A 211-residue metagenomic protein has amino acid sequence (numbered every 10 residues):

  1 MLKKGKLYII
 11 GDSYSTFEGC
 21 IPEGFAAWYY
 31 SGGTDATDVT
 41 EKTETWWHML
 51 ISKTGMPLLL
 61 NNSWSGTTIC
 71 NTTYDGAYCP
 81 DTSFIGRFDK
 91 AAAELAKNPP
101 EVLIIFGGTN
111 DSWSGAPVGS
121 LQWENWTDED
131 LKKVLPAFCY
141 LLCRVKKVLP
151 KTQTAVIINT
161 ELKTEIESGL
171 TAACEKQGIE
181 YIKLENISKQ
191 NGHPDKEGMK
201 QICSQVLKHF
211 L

Functional and structural regions predicted by a protein language model:
K3-L7: Extreme N-terminal starter segment of soluble prokaryotic enzymes
Y8-I10, I104: Structural motif
I10-G11, I157: Short hydrophobic segments within beta-strands
Y14-S15: Short active-site segment of divalent metal-dependent hydrolases/proteases that encodes the spacing between
C20-G119, H193: Conserved SGNH/GDSL esterase-like catalytic core that processes O-acyl groups on lipids and polysaccharides
Y78-L211: Alpha-helical cap/lid subdomain in secreted, periplasmic, or secretory-pathway luminal O-acyl-processing enzymes
